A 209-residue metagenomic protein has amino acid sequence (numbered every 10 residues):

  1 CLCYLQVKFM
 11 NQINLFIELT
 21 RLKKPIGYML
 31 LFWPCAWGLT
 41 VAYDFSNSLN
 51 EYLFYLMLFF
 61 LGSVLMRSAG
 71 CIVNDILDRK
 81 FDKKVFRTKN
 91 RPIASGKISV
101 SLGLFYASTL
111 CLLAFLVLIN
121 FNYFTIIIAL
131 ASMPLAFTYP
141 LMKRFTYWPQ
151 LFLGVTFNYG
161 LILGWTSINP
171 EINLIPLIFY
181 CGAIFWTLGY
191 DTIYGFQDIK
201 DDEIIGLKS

Functional and structural regions predicted by a protein language model:
L2-L5: Short hydrophobic targeting helices and cationic amphipathic motifs that mediate membrane/organellar targeting
V7-E18: Short, Lys/Arg-rich, polar N-terminal cytosolic tail immediately upstream of the first transmembrane signal-anchor
I17-E18, R91-L174, I178: Intramembrane alpha-helical segments
L22-V41, N158: The first (N-terminal) embedded transmembrane alpha-helix
G38-E51: Short, hydrophobic transmembrane alpha-helix segments
Y55-S63, I175-F185: Alpha-helical transmembrane segments
G62-F115, A183-S209: Solvent-exposed interhelical
